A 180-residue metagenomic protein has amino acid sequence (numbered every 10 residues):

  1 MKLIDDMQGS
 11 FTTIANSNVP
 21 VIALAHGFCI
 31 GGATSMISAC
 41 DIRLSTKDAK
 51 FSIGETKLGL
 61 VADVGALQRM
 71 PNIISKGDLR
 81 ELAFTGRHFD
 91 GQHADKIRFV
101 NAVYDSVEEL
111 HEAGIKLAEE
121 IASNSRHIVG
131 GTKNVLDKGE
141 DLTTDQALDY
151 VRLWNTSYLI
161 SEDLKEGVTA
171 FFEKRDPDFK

Functional and structural regions predicted by a protein language model:
M1-D5: A short acidic, glycine-rich active-site loop that binds or catalyzes chemistry on phosphate/adenosine moieties
S10-N16, L24, I30-F84, K96 (+2 more regions): CoA-thioester-processing core
L44-A49, V100-D149, I160-E162, D178-K180: C-terminal long alpha-helix characteristic of the crotonase
L82, A94, V135, W154-L159: Helix-loop "lid/cap" segments that line or gate small-molecule binding pockets
L82-G86, T132-V135, V151, F171: Short alpha-helical scaffolding segments that buttress acidic/His motifs in well-ordered protein cores
G86-H93: Acidic, divalent-metal-coordinating active-site segment for phosphoryl/phosphodiester hydrolysis, typified by short
T169-K180: Terminal low-complexity tails and localization/encapsulation signals of metabolic enzymes
